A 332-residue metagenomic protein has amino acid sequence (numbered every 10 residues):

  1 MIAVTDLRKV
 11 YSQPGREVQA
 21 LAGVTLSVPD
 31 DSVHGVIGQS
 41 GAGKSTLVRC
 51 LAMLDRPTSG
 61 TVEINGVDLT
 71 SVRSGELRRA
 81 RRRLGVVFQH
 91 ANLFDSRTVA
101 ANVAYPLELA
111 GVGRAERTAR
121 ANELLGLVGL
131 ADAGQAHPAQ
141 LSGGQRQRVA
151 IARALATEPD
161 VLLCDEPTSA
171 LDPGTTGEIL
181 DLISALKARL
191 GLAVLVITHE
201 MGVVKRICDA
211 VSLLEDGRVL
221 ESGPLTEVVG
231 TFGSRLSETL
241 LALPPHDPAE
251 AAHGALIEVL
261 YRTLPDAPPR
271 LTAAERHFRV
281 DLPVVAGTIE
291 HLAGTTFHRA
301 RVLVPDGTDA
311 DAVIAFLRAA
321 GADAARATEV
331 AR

Functional and structural regions predicted by a protein language model:
Q13-V18, L69-G85, L109-A115, V228-F232: ABC ATPase NBD coupling module
A52: Helix-to-loop junction immediately C-terminal to a conserved catalytic motif
G60-D68: Conserved ABC transporter NBD signature motif
V67-D68, A104, E108, A115-D132: Conserved ABC ATPase "signature" region
A136-A139, T157: Conserved signature/switch motifs of ABC ATPase nucleotide-binding domains
L162-D165: Catalytic Walker B motif of ABC-type/P-loop ATPase nucleotide-binding domains
S222-G223, T231: ABC ATPase "signature
